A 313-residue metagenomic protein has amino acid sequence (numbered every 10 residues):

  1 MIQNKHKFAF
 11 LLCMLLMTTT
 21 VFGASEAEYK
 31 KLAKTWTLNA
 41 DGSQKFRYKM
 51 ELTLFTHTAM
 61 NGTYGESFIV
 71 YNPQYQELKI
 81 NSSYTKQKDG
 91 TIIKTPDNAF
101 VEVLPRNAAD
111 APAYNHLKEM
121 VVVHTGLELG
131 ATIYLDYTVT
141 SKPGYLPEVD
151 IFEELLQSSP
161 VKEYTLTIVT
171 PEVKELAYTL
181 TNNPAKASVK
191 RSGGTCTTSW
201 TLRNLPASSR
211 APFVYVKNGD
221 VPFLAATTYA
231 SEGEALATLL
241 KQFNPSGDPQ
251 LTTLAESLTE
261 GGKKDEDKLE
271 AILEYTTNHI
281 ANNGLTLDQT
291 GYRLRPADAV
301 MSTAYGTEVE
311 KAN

Functional and structural regions predicted by a protein language model:
M1-F10: Bacterial N-terminal signal peptides that target proteins for export
A9-T20: Bacterial N-terminal signal peptides
G23-T165, S199-W200: Lumenal/extracellular ectodomains and adaptor appendage modules of the eukaryotic vesicle/secretory system
M50, A131-I133, L166, I272 (+1 more regions): Cysteine-centered nucleophilic/redox motifs
K118-V123, A255-G262, A297-G306: Second-shell loop/turn segments in exported
V121, G126, K268-L269, V309-A312: Membrane-entry segments of alpha-helical transmembrane domains in multi-pass membrane proteins
T140-F152, L156-T290: Secretory-pathway-linked proteins and extracytosolic
P245-Q250, L294-D298, T307-K311: Extended non-catalytic domains of envelope/secretory-pathway proteins
